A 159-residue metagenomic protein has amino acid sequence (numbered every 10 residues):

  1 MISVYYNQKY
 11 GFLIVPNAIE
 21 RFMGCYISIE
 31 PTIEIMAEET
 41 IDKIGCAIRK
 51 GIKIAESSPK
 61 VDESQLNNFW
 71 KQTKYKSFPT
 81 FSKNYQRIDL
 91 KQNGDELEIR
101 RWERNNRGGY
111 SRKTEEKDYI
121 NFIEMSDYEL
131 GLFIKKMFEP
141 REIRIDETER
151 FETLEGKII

Functional and structural regions predicted by a protein language model:
M1-E39, N93-L132, I143: Intrinsically disordered, low-complexity regulatory segments enriched in Ser/Thr/Pro and charged residues
I35-Q86: Negatively charged, low-complexity tracts enriched in Asp/Glu with abundant Ser/Thr
D42-R49, S126-F138: A short, charged, amphipathic alpha-helix used as a generic interaction element across diverse proteins
W70-Y110: Acidic, Ser/Thr-rich low-complexity intrinsically disordered segments
F133-R141, F151-L154: A broadly structural signal marking compact, well-ordered functional cores that mediate small-ligand/cofactor/substrate
D146-E147: Charged interaction scaffolds used for protein-protein
G156-I158: N-terminal targeting/trafficking signals and adjacent low-complexity tails
